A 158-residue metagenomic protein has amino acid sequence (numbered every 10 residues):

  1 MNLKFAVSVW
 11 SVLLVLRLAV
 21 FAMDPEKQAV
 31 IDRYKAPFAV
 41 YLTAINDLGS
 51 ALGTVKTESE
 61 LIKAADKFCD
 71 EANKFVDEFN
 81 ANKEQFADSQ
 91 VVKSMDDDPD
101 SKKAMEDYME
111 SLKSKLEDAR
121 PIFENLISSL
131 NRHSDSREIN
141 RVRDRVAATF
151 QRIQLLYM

Functional and structural regions predicted by a protein language model:
M1, D24, E110-L112: Short, low-complexity interaction segments enriched in Ser/Thr/Pro/Gly
M1-V9: Bacterial N-terminal signal peptides that target proteins for export
S8-R17: Bacterial N-terminal signal peptides
F21-N73, R152-M158: Immediate post-signal-peptide N-terminus of mature secreted/exported proteins
F68-E138, R145: Long, amphipathic, charge-rich alpha-helical segments that form helical bundles/coiled-coils
N140-M158: C-terminal partner/receptor-binding element of secreted or periplasmic proteins
